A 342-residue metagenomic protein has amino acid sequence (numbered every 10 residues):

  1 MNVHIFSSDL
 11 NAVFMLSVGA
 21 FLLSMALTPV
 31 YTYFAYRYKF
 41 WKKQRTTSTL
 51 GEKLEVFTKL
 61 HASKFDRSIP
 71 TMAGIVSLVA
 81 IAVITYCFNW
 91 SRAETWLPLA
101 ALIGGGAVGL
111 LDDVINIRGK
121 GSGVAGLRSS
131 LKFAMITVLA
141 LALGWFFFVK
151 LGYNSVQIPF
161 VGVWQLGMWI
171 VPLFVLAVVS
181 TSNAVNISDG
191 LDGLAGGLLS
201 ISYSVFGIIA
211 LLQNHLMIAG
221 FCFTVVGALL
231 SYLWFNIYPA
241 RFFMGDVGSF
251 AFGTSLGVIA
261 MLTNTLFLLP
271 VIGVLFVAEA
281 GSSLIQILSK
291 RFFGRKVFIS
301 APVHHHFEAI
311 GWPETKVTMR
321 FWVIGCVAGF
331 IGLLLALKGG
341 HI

Functional and structural regions predicted by a protein language model:
N2-V277, I342: "…together with the soluble PPM/PP2C metallo-phosphatase catalytic core" -> "…together with the soluble PPM/PP2C
S7-S8, A12, L16, E308 (+2 more regions): Peripheral (non-transmembrane) domains and long loops of multi-pass membrane proteins
Y31-F34, V114, L288, I299 (+1 more regions): Hydrophobic alpha-helical segments of integral membrane proteins, encompassing both true transmembrane helices
F40-S48, A280-S300: Juxtamembrane non-transmembrane "cap" segments at the membrane-aqueous interface of multi-pass membrane proteins
D66-V76, I310-F321: Loop-to-transmembrane boundary segments
L151, I331-I342: Juxtamembrane boundary at the C-terminal end of a transmembrane helix
G190-L198, R295-T318: Solvent-exposed interhelical
K316-A336: Final/C-terminal transmembrane alpha-helix of multipass membrane proteins
